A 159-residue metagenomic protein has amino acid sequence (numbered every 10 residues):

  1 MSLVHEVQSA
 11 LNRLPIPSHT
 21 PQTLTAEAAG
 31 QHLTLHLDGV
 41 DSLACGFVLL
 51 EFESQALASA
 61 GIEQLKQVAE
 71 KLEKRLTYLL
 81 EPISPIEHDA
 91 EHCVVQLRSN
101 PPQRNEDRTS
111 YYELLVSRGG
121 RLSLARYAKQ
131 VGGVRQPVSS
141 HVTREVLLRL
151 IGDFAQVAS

Functional and structural regions predicted by a protein language model:
M1-L76: Charge-rich, low-complexity N-terminal segments
R13, Y78, P82, Q156-V157: A structural signal for alpha-helix termini and helix-coil/disorder junctions
A26-A28, S99-R104, R126-Q130: Short acidic, glycine-rich loop/turn motifs
E27-A29, V40-L43, S84-C93, S117-R118: Short, ordered beta-strand-loop transition motifs
Q31-D38, T109-R118, L122-L124, L150-I151: Short, structured motif recognition centered on aromatic/hydrophobic residues
D38-D41, D89, D107, D153: Acidic-enriched, low-complexity/disordered segments with a strong bias for Aspartate over Glutamate
G46-E113: The feature represents the first ordered module of a protein
G120-S159: Mixed-charge, glycine-accented linear interaction segment located at domain edges/termini
